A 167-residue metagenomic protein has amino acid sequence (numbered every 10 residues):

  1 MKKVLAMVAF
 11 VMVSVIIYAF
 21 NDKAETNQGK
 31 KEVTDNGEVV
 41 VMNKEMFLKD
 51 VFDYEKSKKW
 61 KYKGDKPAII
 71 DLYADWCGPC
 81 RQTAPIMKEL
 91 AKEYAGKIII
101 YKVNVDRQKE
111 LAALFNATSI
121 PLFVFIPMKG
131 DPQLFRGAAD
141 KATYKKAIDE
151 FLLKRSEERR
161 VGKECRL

Functional and structural regions predicted by a protein language model:
M1-E45, R155-S156, R160: N-terminal targeting signals for export/organelle localization
V41-K66: A short beta-strand-turn-helix
K44, L48, A84-A91, K109 (+1 more regions): Extracytoplasmic/secreted envelope proteins and their assembly/folding machinery, especially bacterial periplasmic
D65-A68, L72-W76, S119: Short pre-active-site segment immediately N-terminal to redox-active cysteine/selenocysteine motifs in thiol-based
L72, T83-A91, A95-E110, A117: Thiol-based oxidoreductase modules, predominantly thioredoxin-like and allied folds used for disulfide exchange
D75-Q82, L122: C-type cytochrome heme c attachment motif
C77, E158-C165: Conserved small/polar residues in nucleotide/adenosyl-binding loops
S119, V124-S156: Non-catalytic, surface beta->alpha helical segment in thiol-disulfide oxidoreductase systems
